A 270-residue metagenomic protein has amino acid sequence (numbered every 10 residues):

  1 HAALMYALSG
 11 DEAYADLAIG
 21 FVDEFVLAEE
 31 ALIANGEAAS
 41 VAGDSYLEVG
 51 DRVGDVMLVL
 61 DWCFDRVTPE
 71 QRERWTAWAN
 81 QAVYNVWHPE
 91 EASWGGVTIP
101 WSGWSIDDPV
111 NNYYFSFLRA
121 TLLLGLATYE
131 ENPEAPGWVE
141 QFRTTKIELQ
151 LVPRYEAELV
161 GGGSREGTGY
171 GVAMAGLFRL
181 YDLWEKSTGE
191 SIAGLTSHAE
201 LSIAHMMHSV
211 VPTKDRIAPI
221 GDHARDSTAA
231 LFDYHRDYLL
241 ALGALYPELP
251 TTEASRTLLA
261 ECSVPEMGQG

Functional and structural regions predicted by a protein language model:
H1-A204, V210: Aromatic-lined, polymer-binding surfaces characteristic of secreted/periplasmic polysaccharide-degrading enzymes
T128, R165-G270: Carbohydrate-active enzyme catalytic cores, enriched for enzymes that act on polyanionic acidic polysaccharides
